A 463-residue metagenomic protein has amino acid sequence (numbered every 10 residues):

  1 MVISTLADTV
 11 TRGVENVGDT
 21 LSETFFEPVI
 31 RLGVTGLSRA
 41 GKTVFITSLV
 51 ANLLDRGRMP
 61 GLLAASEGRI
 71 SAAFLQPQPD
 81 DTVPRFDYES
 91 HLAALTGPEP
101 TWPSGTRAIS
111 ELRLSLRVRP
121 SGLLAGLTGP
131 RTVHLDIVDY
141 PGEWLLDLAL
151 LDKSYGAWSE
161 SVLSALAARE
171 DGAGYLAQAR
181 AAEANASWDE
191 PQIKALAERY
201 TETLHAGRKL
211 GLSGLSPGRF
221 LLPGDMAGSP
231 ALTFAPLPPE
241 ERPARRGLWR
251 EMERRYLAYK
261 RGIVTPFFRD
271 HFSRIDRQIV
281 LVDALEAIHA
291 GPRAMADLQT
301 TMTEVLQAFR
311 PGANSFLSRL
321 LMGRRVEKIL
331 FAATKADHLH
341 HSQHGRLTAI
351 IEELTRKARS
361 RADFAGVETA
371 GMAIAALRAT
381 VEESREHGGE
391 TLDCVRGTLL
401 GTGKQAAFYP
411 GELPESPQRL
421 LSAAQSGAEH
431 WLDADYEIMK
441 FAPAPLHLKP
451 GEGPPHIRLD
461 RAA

Functional and structural regions predicted by a protein language model:
M1-F26: N-terminal pre-Walker A segment at the start of P-loop NTPase domains
V17-L21, N52-R324, H340, T355-R359 (+2 more regions): Switch- and interface-adjacent substructures of P-loop NTPase systems
L32-V50: Glycine-rich phosphate-binding P-loop
G33-T35, V280-D283, L330-K335: Conserved beta-strand segments of the P-loop GTPase G domain that flank and frequently precede/overlap
S48-L54, L150-Y155, M295, G345-I351 (+1 more regions): Short secondary-structure boundary/capping segments
R319-L330, F364-V367: A glycine-rich, aromatic-flanked flexible loop/lid motif
A332-L339, M372-E383: Short, conserved secondary-structure transition motifs
H338-D363: GTPase G-domain guanine-specificity segment
